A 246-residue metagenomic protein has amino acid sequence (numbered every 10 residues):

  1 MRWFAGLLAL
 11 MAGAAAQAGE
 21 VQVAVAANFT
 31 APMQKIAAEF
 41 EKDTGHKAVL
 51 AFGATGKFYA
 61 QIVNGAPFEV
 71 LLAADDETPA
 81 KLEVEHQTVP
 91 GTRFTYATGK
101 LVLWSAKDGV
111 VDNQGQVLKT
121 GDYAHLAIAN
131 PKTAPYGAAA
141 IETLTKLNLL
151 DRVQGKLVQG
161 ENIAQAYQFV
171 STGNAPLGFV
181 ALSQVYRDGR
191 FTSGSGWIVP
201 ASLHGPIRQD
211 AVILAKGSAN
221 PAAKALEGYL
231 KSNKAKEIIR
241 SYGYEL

Functional and structural regions predicted by a protein language model:
M1-L7: Bacterial N-terminal signal peptides that target proteins for export
G13-A18: N-terminal signal peptide c-region/cleavage motif recognized by signal peptidases
G19-F52, G56-A66, A73-D76, A80-V89 (+1 more regions): Exported/periplasmic ABC-transporter solute-binding proteins
